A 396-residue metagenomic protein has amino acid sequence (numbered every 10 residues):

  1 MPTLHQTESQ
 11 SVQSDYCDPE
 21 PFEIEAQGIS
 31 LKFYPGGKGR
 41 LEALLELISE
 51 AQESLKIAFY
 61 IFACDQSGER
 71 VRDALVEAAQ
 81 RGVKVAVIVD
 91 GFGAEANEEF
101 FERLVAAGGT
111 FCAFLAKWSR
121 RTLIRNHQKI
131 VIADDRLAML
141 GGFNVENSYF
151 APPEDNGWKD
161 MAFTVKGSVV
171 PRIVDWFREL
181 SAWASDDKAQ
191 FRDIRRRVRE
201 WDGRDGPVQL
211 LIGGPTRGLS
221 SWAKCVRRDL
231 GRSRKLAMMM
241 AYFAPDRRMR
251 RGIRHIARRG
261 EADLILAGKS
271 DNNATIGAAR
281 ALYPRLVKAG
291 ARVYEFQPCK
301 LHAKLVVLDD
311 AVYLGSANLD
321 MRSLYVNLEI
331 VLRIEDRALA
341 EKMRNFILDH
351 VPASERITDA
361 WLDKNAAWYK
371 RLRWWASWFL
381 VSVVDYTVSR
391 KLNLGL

Functional and structural regions predicted by a protein language model:
M1-L396: Charged, low-complexity intrinsically disordered terminal segments
